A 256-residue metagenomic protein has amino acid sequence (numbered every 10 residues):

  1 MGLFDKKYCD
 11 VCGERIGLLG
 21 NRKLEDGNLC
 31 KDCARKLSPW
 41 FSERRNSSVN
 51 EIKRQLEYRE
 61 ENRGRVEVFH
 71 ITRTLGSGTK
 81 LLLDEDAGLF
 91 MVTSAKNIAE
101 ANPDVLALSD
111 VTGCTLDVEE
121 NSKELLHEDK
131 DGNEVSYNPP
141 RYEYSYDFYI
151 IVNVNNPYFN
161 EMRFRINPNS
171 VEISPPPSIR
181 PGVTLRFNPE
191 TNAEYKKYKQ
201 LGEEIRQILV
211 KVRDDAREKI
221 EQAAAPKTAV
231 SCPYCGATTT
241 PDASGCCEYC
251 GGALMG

Functional and structural regions predicted by a protein language model:
L3-K23: Short recognition patches in nucleic-acid-associated and regulatory proteins
F4-C9, G27, A229, S244: Residues immediately within or flanking Cys/His clusters that coordinate Zn2+ in small zinc-binding modules
C9-C12, C30-C33, C232-C235, C247-C250: Short cysteine-rich clusters marking metal-coordination/redox-active sites
G13-G17, L29, A34-L37, T239 (+1 more regions): Cys/His-rich microdomains that often coordinate metals
L19-N28, T240-C246: Short linker/helix segments within small regulatory modules
N28, R35-D104: Anionic N-terminal interaction surfaces
D86-V135: Phosphoinositide-binding peripheral membrane targeting modules
C114-P226: Acidic, Ser/Thr- and proline-rich intrinsically disordered linker/docking segments of eukaryotic scaffolds
